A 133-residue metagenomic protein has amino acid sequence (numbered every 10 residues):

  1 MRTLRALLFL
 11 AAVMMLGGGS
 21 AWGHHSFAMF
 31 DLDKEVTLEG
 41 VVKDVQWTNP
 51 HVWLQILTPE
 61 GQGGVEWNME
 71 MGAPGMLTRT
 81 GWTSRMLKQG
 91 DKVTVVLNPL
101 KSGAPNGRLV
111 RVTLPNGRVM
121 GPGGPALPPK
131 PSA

Functional and structural regions predicted by a protein language model:
L7-G19: Bacterial N-terminal signal peptides
A21-V36: Short boundary/loop segments of OB/S1/cold-shock single-stranded nucleic-acid-binding domains
G40-V42: Conserved hydrophobic positions within beta-strands
T48-T58: Short aromatic-glycine-enriched beta-strand elements
M71-R79: Short, structured beta-strand/loop micro-motifs enriched in basic residues and often containing a Trp
R79-T94: Short nucleic-acid-contacting surface segments enriched for D/E, G, S/T with interspersed K/R
L100-G124: OB-fold/S1-family single-stranded nucleic acid-binding modules
